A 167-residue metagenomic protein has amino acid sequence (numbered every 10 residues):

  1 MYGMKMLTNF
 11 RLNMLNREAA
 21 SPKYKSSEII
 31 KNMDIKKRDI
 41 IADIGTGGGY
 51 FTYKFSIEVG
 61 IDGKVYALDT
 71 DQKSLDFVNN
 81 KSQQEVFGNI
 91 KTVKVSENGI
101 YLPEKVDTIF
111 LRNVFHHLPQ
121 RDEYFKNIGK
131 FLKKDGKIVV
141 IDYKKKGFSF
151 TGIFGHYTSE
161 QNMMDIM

Functional and structural regions predicted by a protein language model:
M1-A42: Class I SAM-dependent transferase core
G3-M14, E18, K130, K137-M167: C-terminal alpha-helical "lid/dimerization" subdomain adjacent to the S-adenosyl-L-methionine
I40, K64, D135-K137: Short glycine-centered segments of the SAM/dcSAM-binding site in methyltransferase folds
A42-G99: Class I SAM-dependent methyltransferase SAM/SAH-binding core
I44, V106, H117, R121: Glycine-rich phosphate-binding loops of nucleotide-dependent enzymes
I57, D122-K137: A short glycine-rich, Lys/Arg-flanked "PGG" loop and its adjoining helix->strand segment in the class I
I100-I109: A short acidic, Gly/Pro-enriched loop at the edge of an enzyme's catalytic core that lines a small-molecule cofactor
R112-F115: Residues lining the SAM
